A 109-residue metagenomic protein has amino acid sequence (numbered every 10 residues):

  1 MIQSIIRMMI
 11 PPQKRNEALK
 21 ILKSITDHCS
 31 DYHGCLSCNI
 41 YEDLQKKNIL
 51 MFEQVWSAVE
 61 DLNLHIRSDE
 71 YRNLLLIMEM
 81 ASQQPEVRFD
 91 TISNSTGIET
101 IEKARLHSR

Functional and structural regions predicted by a protein language model:
I2-M8, N39-I66: Short, well-ordered beta-strand segments in beta-rich or mixed alpha/beta enzyme and ligand-binding folds
S4-I6, I25, L74, M78: Conserved short hydrophobic patches within well-ordered secondary structure
S4-R7, K20, Y71, L106-R109: N-terminal/domain-start segments enriched in small and hydrophobic, helix-friendly residues, covering either
I10-P12: Beta-strand elements of well-folded, non-transmembrane domains
K14-S37, E70: Short amphipathic alpha-helical segments
D31-L36, V55-F89: An amphipathic, aromatic/His-enriched active-site/gating alpha helix that lines ligand/cofactor pockets
I40-K46, L76-R109: Glycine-rich beta-strand-turn "strand-cap" elements at beta-sheet edges
